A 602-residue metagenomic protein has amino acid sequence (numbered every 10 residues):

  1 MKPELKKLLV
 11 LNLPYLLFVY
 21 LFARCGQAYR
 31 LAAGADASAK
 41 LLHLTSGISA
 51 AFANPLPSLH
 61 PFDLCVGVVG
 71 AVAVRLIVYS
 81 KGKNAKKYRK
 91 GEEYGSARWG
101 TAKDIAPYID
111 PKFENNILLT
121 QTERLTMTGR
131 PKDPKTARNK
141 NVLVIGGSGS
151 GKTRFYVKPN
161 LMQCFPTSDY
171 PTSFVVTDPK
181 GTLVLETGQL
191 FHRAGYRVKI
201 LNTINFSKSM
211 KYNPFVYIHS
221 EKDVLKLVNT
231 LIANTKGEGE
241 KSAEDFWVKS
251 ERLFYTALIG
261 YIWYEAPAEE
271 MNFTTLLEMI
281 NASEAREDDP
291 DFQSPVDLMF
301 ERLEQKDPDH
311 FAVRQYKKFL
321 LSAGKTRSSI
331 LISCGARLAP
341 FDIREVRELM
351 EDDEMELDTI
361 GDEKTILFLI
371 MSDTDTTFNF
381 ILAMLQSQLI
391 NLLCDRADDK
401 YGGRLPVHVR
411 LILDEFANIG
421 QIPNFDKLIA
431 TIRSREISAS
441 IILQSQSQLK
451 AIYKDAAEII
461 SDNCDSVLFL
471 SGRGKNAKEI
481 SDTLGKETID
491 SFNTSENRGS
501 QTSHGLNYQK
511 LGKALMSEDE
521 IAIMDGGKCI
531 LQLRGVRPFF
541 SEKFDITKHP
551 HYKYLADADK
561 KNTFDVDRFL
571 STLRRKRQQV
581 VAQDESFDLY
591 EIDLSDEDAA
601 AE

Functional and structural regions predicted by a protein language model:
M1-S150, R154-M162, T167-D169, N497-R498 (+1 more regions): Basic- and hydrophobic-enriched, low-structure N-terminal and domain-boundary segments that flank ATP-binding catalytic
K6-V10, L119, L443, M516 (+2 more regions): Compositionally biased amphipathic helical and low-complexity segments enriched in hydrophobic
R24, M127, K132-I437, I452 (+4 more regions): P-loop NTPase motor domains
S49-N54, D63-N116, E221-L231, M279-A282 (+4 more regions): Short alpha-helical interface patches
D110, L125-P131, K236-F246, A268 (+1 more regions): Low-complexity, polar-biased intrinsically disordered regions enriched in Pro/Ser/Thr/Gly
F113, L119, F380-Q388, I480-T483: Conserved long hydrophobic alpha-helices within structured protein cores
F113-R130, D307-K325, G472-R473, S481 (+2 more regions): N-terminal short leaders/motifs
I429-I530: Conserved ATP-driven motor cores of ASCE-family P-loop NTPases powering translocation/secretion/packaging/pilus
